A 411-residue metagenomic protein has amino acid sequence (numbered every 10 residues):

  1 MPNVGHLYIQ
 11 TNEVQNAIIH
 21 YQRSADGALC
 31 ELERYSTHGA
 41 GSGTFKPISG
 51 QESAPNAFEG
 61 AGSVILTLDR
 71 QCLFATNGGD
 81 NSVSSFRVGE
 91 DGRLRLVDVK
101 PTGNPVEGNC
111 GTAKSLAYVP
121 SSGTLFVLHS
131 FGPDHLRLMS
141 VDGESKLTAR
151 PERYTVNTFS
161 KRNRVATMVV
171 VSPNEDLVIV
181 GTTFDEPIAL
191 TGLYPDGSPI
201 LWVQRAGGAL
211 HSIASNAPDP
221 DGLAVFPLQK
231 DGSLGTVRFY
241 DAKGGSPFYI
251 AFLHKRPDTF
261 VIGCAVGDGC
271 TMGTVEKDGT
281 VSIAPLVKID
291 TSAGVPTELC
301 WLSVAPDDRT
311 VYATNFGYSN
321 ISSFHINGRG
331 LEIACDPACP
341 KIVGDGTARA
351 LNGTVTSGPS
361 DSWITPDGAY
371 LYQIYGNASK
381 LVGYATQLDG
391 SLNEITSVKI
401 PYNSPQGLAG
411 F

Functional and structural regions predicted by a protein language model:
P2, H38-L66, G103-S122, T155-L177 (+7 more regions): Beta-rich, blade/repeat-based domains predominating in secreted/periplasmic proteins but also intracellular
G5-L7, V180-A217: Short, conserved, GDST-rich strand-edge loop motifs in beta-rich repeat architectures
H6-Q10, C72-F74, T124-V127, V178-I179 (+3 more regions): Conserved beta-propeller blade signature
Q10-S42, G78-L96: Beta-propeller domains
N12-E13, R23, D69, G78-G79 (+13 more regions): Short loop/turn segments immediately following the C-termini of beta-strands
Y21-L29, S85-L94, L138-T148, V225-S233 (+3 more regions): Short loop/turn segments immediately following beta-strands, especially the blade-tip and inter-blade linker loops
C30-G41, L94-G103, L147-T158, G235-A242 (+3 more regions): Beta-propeller fold detector
I374-F411: Blade-level signature of beta-propeller repeat domains, shared across WD40, Kelch, NHL, RCC1 and BNR/Asp-box propellers
